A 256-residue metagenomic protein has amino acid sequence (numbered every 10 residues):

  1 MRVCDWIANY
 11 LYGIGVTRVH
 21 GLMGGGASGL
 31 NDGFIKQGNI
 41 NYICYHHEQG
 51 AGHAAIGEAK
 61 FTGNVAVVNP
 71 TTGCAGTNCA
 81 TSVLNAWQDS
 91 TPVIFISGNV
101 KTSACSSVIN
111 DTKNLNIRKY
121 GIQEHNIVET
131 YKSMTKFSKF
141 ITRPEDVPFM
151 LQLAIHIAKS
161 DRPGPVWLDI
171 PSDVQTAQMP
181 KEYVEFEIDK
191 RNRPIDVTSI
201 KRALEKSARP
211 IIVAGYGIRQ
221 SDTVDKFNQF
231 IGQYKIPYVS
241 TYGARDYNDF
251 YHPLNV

Functional and structural regions predicted by a protein language model:
M1-V256: N-terminal alpha/beta PP-like core and its mobile active-site loop of ThDP/TPP-dependent enzymes
